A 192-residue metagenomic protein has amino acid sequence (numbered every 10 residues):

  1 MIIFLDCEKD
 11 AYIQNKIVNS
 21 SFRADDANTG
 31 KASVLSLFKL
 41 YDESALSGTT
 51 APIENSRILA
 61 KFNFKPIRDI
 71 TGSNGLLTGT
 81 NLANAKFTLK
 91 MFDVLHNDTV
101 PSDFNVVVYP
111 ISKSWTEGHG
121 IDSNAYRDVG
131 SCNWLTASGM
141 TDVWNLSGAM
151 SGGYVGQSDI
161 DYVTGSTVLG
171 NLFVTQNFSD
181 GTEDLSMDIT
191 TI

Functional and structural regions predicted by a protein language model:
M1-I192: Secreted, disulfide-rich extracellular signaling modules
